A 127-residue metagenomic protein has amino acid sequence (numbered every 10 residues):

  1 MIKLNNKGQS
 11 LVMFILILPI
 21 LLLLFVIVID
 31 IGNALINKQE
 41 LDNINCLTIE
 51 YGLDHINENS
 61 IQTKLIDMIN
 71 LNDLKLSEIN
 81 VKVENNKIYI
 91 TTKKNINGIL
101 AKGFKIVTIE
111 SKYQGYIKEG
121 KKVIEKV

Functional and structural regions predicted by a protein language model:
M1-G8, K121-V127: Short, Lys/Arg-enriched, disordered terminal segments
I2-T63: Alpha-helical assembly-interface signal, strongest on the long, hydrophobic N-terminal helix that forms
E58-V127: Short, conserved structural patches
